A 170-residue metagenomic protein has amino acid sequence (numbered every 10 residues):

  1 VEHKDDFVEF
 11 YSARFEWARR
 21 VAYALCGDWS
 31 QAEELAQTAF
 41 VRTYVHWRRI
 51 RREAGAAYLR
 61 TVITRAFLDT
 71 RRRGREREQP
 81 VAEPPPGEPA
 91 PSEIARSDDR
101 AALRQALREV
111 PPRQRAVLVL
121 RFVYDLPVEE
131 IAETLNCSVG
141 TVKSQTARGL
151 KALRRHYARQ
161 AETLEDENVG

Functional and structural regions predicted by a protein language model:
V1-R20, S30: A short, charge-rich alpha-helical start-of-domain segment used by transcription regulators
E2-D6, T134, K151-G170: C-terminal edge and immediately downstream basic/flexible tail or linker adjoining helix-turn-helix-like DNA-binding
R14, Q145-L150: Residues within the DNA-recognition helix of helix-turn-helix
R20, E34-V41, V45, E53-R65: Structural recognition of an alpha-helix C-terminal capping motif at a helix-to-coil junction
D28, P127, N136-T141: Helix-turn-helix DNA-binding motif, specifically the short coil turn and the N-cap/start of the second
A54, T61-A82, A95-R96, R154-R155 (+1 more regions): Arg/Lys-rich amphipathic alpha helix in sigma70-family domain 2
D69, R77-R100, R104-L107, P127 (+1 more regions): Internal acidic/polar
V117-R121: A short pre-motif secondary-structure segment
